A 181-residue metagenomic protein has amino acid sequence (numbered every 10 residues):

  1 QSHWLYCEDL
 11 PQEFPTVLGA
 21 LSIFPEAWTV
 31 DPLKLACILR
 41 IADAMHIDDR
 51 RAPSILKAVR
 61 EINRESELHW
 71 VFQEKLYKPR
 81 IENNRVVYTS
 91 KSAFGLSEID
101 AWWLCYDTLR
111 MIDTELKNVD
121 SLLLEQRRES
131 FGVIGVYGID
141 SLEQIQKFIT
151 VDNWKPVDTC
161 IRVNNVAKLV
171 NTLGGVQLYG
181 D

Functional and structural regions predicted by a protein language model:
Q1-R60: Histidine/acidic-rich helix-loop-helix segments that form or flank divalent-metal centers in metalloenzyme catalytic
R51, A58-D181: Bergerat-fold GHKL ATPase/HATPase_c domain
